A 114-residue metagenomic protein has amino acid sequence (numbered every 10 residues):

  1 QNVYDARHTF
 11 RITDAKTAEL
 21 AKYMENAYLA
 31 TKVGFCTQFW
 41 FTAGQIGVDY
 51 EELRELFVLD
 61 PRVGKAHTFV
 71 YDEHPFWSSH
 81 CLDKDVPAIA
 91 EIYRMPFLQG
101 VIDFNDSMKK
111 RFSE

Functional and structural regions predicted by a protein language model:
Q1-E114: Structural/interface elements that position substrates and couple domains in central-metabolism enzymes
